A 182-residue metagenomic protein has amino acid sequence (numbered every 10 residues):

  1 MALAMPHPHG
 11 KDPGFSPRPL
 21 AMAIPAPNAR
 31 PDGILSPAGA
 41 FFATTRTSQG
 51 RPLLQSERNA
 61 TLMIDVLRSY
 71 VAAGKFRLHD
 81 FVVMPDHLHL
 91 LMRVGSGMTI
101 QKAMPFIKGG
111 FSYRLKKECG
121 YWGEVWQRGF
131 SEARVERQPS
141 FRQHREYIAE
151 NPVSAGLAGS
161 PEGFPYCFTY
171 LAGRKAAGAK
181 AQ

Functional and structural regions predicted by a protein language model:
M1-Q182: Short catalytic/metal-binding and nucleic-acid-binding patches
